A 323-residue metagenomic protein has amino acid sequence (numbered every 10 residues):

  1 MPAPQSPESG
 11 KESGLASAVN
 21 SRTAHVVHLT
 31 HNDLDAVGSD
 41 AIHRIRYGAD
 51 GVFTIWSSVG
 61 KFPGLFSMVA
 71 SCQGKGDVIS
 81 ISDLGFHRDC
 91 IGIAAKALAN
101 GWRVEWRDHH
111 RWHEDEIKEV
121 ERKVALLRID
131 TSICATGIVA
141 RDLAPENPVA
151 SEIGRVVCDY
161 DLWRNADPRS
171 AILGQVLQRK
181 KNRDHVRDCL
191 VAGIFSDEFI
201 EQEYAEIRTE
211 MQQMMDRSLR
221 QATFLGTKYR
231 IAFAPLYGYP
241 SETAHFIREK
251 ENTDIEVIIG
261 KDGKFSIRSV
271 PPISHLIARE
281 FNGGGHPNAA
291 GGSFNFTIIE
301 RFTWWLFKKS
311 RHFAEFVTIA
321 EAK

Functional and structural regions predicted by a protein language model:
P2-A3, P7, H25, D77 (+2 more regions): Gly/His-enriched, cation/cofactor- and phosphate-binding structural elements
S21-G76: Anionic-ligand anchoring segments at beta-strand to alpha-helix junctions in alpha/beta enzyme folds, i.e., glycine
T30-N32, S82-F86, F233-G238: Structural motif
H43, D83, D108, V139 (+3 more regions): Divalent metal-coordination and catalytic microenvironments
L65-M68, C90-K96, T243-F246, I277: A short acidic, amphipathic alpha-helical/loop segment
S82-K118: Active-site cofactor/cluster-binding pocket
R111, E116-N182: Short alpha-helices
A150, R155-V156, Y160-S241: Glycine-rich, Lys/Arg-enriched anion-binding loops that position phosphate/diphosphate groups for phosphoryl
